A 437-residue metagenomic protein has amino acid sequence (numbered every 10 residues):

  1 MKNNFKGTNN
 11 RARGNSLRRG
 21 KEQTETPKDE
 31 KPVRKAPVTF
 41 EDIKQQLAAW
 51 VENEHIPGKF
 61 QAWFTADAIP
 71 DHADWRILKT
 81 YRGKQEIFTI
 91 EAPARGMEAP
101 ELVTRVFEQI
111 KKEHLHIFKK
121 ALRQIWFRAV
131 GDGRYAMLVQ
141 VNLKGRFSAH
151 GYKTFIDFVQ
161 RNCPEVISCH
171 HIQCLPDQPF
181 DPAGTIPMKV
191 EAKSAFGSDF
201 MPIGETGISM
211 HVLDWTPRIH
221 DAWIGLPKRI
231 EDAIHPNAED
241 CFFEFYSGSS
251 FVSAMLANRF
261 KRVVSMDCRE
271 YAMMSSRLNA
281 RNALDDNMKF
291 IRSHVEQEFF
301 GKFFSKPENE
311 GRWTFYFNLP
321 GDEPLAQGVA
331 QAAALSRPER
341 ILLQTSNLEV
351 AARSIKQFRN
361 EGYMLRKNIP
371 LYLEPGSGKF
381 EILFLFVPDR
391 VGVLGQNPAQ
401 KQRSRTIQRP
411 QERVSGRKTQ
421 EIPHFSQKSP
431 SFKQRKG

Functional and structural regions predicted by a protein language model:
K2-T8, L17, D157-G437: Rossmann-like S-adenosyl-L-methionine
R13, R19-A36, Q411: Acidic, proline-/serine-/threonine-rich low-complexity intrinsically disordered repeat tracts
P27-K119, V130, G145: Extended interfacial segments that mediate partner engagement and assembly in macromolecular machines
W63-I69, Q124-R128, I369-E374: Short, solvent-exposed loop/turn elements at beta->coil junctions and helix N-caps that rim active or binding pockets
D74-K79, F88-T89, G133-L143, G207-H211 (+1 more regions): Short, aliphatic-rich beta-strand segments
I77, Q124-W126, F200, G207: Short, surface-exposed charged micro-motifs
R95-V103, Y152, I219, W223 (+1 more regions): Short, charged, low-complexity patches
K112-K193: N-terminal auxiliary segments of SAM/dcSAM-dependent transferases
